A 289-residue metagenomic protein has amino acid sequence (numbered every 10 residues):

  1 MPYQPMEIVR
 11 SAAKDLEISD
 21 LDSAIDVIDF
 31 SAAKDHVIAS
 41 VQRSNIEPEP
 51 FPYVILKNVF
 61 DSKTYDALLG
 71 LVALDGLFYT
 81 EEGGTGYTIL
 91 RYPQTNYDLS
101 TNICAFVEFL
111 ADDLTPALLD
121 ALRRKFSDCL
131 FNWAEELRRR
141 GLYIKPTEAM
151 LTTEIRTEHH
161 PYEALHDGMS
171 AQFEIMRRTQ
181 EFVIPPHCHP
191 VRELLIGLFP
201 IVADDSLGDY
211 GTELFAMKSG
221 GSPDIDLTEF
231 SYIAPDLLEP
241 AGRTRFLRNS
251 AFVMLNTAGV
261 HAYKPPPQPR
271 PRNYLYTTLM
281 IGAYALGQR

Functional and structural regions predicted by a protein language model:
M1-E49: Fe(II)/2-oxoglutarate
M6-S11, I18, D26-V27, A39 (+7 more regions): Hydrophobic transmembrane signal anchors and adjacent membrane-proximal interface regions, especially in viral
E7-S23, V59, K63-G76, K145-M150 (+3 more regions): Short charge-dense sequence patches
A24-K34, L74-T88, R156-Y162, Y210-G211 (+2 more regions): Phosphate-binding glycine-rich loops and adjacent basic patches that engage nucleotide phosphates, nucleic-acid
I25, F30, K34, I38-Q42 (+5 more regions): Membrane-targeting and insertion segments and their boundary/processing signals
R43-E148: Non-heme Fe(II)/2-oxoglutarate
L119-G259, P265, R270-Q288: Catalytic core of non-heme Fe(II) oxygenases with the double-stranded beta-helix
